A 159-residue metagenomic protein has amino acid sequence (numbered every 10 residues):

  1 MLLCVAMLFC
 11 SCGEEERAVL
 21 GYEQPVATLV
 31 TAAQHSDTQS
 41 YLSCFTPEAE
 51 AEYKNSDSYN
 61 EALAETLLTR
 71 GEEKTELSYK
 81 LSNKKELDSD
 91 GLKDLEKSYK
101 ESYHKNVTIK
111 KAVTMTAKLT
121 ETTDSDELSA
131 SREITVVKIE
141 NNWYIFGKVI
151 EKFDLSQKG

Functional and structural regions predicted by a protein language model:
M1-C10: Sec-dependent bacterial lipoprotein signal peptides
S11-H35, S43: Short, low-complexity N-terminal intrinsically disordered segments enriched in polar/charged residues
Q39-S40, E127: Short, solvent-exposed positions on alpha-helices
S40-I109: Short solvent-exposed beta->alpha transition segments
K85-G159: Exposed beta-sheet edge and beta->alpha loop/turn motif
